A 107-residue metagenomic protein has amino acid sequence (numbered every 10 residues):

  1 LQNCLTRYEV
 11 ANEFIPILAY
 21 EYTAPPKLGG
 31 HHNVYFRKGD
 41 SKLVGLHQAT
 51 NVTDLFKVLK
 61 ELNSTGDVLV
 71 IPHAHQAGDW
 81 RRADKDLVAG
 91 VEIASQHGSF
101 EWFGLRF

Functional and structural regions predicted by a protein language model:
L1-F107: Extended, charged catalytic domains and RNA/DNA-binding interfaces, predominantly in divalent-metal-using enzymes
